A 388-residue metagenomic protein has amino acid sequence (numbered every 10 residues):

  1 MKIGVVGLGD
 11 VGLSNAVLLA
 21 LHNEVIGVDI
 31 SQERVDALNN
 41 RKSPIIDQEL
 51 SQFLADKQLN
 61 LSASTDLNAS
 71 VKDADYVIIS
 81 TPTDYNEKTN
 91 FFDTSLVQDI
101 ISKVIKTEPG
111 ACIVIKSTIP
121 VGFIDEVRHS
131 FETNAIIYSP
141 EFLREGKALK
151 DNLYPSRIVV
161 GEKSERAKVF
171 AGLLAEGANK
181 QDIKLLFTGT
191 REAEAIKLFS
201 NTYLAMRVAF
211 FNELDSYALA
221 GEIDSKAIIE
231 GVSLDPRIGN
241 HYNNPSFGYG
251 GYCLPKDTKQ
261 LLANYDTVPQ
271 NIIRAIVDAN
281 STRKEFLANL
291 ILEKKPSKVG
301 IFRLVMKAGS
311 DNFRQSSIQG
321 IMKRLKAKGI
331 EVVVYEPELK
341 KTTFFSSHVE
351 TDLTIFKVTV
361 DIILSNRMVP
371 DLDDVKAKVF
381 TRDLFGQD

Functional and structural regions predicted by a protein language model:
M1-D388: Structural/interface elements that position substrates and couple domains in central-metabolism enzymes
